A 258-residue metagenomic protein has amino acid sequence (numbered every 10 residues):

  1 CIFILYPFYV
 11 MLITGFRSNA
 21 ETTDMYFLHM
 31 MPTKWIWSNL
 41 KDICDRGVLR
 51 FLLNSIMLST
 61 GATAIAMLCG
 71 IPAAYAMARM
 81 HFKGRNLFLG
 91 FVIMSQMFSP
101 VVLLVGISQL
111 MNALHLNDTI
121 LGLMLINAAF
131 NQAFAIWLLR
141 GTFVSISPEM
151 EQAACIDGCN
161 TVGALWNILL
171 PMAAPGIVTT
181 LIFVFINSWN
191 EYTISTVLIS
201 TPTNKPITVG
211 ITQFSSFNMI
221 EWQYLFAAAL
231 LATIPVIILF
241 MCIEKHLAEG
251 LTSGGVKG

Functional and structural regions predicted by a protein language model:
C1-G258: A hydrophobic, multi-pass inner-membrane permease signature
